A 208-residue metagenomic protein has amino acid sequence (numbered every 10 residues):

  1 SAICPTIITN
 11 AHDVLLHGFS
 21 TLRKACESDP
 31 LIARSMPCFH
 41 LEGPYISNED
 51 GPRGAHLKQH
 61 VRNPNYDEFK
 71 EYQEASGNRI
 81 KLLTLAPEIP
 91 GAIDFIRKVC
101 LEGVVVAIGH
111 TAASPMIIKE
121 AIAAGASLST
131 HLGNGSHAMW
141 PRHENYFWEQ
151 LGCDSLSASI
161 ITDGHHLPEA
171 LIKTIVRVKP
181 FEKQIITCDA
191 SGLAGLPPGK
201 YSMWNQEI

Functional and structural regions predicted by a protein language model:
S1, Q73-S76, C100, I122 (+1 more regions): Non-catalytic positions within long, well-ordered alpha-helices that form the structural scaffold/packing of enzyme
S1-G18, S35-S47, S76-E88, V104-V106 (+2 more regions): Divalent metal-dependent hydrolysis catalytic cores, especially in the metallo-beta-lactamase
A2-E68, D94-C100, A123: Active-site loop-helix segments enriched in His/Asp/Glu that coordinate and activate a nucleophilic water at divalent
I8, I46, T111-A112, S191-G192: Catalytic metal-binding/acid-base residues of hydrolase active sites
H12-L15, A86-C100, P115-I117, M139-F147: Active-site-adjacent beta->alpha loops and helix N-cap segments on the catalytic face of soluble alpha/beta enzymes
I89, G109-A112, D163-H166: Glycine-rich beta-to-alpha transition loops that act as phosphate-gripper elements at the mouths of alpha/beta enzyme
L101, V106, T111-A123, S127: Functional cores that coordinate and move charged inorganic groups
I117-I208: Active-site-adjacent C-terminal substructures of enzyme catalytic domains
